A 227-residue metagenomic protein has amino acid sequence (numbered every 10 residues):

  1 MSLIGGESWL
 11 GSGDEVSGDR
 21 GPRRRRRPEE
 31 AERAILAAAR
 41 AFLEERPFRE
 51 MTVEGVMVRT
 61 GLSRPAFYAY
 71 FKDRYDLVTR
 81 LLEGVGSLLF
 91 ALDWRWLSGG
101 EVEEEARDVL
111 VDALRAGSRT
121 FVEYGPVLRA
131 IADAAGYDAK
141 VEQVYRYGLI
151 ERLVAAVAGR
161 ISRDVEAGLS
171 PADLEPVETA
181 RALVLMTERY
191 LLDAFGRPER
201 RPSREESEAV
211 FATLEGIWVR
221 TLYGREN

Functional and structural regions predicted by a protein language model:
M1-E30, L169, G196-E199, E226-N227: N-terminal intrinsically disordered/low-complexity leader segments
L3-G13, A158, P171-G196, E206-R220: Hydrophobic alpha-helical segments that form the core of small-molecule binding pockets and/or dimer interfaces
S12-S17, G21-R24, M57-F71, Y75 (+2 more regions): Basic/polar phosphate-binding segments, predominantly the helix-turn-helix DNA-binding elements of transcriptional
P28-A39, V56, L81-L89, V157: Generic hydrophobic, amphipathic alpha-helix propensity
A34, F42-D76, R80: Helix-turn-helix
L43, F71, D76-V85, L92 (+2 more regions): Alpha-helical DNA-contacting segments of helix-turn-helix folds
R80, W94-E123, P176-L183, F211: Hydrophobic alpha-helical connector segments
F90-W94, T120-E123, A130-A132, K140-A167 (+2 more regions): Amphipathic alpha-helical packing segments from all-alpha helical-bundle domains
